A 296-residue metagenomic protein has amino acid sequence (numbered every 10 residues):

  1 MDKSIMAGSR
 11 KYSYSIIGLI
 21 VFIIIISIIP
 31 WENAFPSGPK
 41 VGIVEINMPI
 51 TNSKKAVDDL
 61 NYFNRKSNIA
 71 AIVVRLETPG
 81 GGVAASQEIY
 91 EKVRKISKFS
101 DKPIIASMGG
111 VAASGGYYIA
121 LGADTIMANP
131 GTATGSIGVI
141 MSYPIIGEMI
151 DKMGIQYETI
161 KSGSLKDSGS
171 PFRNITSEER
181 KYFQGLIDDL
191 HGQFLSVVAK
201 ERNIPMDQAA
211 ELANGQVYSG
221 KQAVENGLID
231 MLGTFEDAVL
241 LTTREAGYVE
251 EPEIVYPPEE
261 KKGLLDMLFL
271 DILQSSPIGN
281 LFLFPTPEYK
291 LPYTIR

Functional and structural regions predicted by a protein language model:
M1-A106, V111-A112, Y118-N129, S142-R296: N-terminal organellar transit peptides
A112-S114, A133-I137: Short gly/pro/ser/thr-enriched loop/turn and capping motifs at secondary-structure boundaries
